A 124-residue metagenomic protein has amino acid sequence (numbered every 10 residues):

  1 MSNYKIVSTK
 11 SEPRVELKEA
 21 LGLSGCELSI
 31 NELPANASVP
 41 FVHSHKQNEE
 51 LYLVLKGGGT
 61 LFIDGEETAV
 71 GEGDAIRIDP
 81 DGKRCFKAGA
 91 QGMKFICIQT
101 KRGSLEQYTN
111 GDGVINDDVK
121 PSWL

Functional and structural regions predicted by a protein language model:
M1-C26, Y108-L124: A short, N-terminal "cap"/entry segment at the start of jelly-roll beta-barrel domains of the cupin/DSBH fold
R14, S29-H45: Conserved short histidine dyad/triad with adjacent acidic residue
K18-A20, P40-H45, K87-A88, Q107: Short histidine-centered beta-strand/loop micro-motifs that create catalytic or ligand/metal-coordination sites
C26, E66-T68, Q91: Well-ordered beta-strand scaffold positions
Q47-E49, L53-G59: Glycine- and acidic-residue-biased ligand/ion/polar-headgroup-sensing regions
G65-D81: Short acidic-glycine-tyrosine-enriched beta hairpin
P80-L105: Ligand-binding loop in jelly-roll beta-barrel domains
